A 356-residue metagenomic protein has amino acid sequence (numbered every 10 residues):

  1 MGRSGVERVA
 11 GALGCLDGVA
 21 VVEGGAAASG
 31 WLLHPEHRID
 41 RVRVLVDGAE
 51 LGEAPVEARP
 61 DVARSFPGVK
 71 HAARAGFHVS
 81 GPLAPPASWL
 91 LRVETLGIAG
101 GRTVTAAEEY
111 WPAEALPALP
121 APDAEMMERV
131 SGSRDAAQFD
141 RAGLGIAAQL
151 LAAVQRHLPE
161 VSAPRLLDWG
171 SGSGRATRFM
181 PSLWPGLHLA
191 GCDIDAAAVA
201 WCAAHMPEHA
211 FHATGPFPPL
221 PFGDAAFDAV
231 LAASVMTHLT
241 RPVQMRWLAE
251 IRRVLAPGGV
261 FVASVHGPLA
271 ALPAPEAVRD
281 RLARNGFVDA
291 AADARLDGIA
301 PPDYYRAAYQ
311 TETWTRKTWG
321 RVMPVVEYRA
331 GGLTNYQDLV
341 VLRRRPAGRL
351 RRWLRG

Functional and structural regions predicted by a protein language model:
M1-A115: Basic, ligand-binding patches in group-transfer machinery, especially extracytoplasmic/periplasmic segments
Y110-A163, G172-P219, R241, V262-G356: Class I (Rossmann-like) S-adenosyl-L-methionine-dependent methyltransferase catalytic domain, capturing the SAM-binding
R165, H188, A226-D228: Structural signature of beta-strand start/N-cap positions in the alpha/beta core of ABC transporter nucleotide-binding
D168: Class I SAM-dependent methyltransferase core
P218-V230: A short acidic, Gly/Pro-enriched loop at the edge of an enzyme's catalytic core that lines a small-molecule cofactor
A229-P242: A short SAM/SAH-binding and catalytic strip from SAM-dependent methyltransferases
M245-P257: A short glycine-rich, Lys/Arg-flanked "PGG" loop and its adjoining helix->strand segment in the class I
